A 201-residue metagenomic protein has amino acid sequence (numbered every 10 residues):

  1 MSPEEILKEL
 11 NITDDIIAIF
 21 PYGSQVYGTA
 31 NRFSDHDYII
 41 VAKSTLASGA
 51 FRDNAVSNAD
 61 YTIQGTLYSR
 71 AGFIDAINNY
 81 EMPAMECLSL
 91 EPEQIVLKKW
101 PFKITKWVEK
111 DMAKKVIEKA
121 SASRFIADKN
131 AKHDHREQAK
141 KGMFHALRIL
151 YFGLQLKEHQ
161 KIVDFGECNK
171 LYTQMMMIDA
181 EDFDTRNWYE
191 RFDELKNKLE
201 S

Functional and structural regions predicted by a protein language model:
M1-S34, Y38-E91: Metal-dependent nucleotidyltransferase catalytic core
V96-S201: Conserved nucleotidyltransferase catalytic core and NTase-mimicking acidic/glycine-rich helix/loop elements in nucleic
